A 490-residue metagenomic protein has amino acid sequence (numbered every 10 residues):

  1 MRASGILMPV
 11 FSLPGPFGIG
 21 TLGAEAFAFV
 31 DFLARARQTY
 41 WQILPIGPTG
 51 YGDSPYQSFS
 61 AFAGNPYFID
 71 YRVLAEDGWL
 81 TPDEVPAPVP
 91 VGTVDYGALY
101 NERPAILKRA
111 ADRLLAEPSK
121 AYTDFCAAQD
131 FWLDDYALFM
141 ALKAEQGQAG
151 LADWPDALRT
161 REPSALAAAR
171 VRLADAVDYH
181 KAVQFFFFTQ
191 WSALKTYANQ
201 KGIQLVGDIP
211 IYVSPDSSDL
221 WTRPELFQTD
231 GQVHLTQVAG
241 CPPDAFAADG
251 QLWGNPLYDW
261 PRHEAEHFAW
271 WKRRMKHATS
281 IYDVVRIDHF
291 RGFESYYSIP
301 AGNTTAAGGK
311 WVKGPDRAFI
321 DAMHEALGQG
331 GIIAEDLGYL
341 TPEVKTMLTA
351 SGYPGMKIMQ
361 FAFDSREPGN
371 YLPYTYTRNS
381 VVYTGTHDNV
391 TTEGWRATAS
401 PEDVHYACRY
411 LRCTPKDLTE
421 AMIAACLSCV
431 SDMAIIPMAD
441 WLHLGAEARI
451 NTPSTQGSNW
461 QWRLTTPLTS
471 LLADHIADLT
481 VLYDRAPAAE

Functional and structural regions predicted by a protein language model:
M1-R37: Mature N-terminal, pre-catalytic/accessory segment of carbohydrate-active enzymes
P9, D53-Q184, F188, V213-I435 (+2 more regions): Alpha-amylase-like alpha-glycosidases and glucanotransferases acting on alpha-linked glucans and related
A24-D31, T189-Y197, W271-R273, L418-M422: Short alpha-helical segments and helix-capping/turn motifs at coil-helix boundaries
A24-T49, H277-Y282: Catalytic domains of carbohydrate-active enzymes, especially glycoside hydrolases
A34, W191-N199, H324, L348-T349: Surface-exposed amphipathic alpha-helices with a cationic face
R35, L158-R159, A165, W462 (+2 more regions): Domain-scale activation on soluble regions of proteins
L44, Q204-V206, P210, V284 (+1 more regions): Outer-envelope exported proteins of Gram-negative bacteria
H180-V213: Conserved, well-ordered alpha-helix/loop/beta-strand core segments that scaffold catalytic motifs
